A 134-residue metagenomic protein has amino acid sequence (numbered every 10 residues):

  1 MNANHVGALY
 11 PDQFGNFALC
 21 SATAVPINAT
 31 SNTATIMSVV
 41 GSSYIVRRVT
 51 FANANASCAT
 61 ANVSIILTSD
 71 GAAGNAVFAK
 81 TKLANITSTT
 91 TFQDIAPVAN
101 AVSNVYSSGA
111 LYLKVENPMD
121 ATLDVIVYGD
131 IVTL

Functional and structural regions predicted by a protein language model:
M1-L134: Surface-exposed, low-hydrophobicity beta-strand/loop segments enriched in small/polar/acidic residues
